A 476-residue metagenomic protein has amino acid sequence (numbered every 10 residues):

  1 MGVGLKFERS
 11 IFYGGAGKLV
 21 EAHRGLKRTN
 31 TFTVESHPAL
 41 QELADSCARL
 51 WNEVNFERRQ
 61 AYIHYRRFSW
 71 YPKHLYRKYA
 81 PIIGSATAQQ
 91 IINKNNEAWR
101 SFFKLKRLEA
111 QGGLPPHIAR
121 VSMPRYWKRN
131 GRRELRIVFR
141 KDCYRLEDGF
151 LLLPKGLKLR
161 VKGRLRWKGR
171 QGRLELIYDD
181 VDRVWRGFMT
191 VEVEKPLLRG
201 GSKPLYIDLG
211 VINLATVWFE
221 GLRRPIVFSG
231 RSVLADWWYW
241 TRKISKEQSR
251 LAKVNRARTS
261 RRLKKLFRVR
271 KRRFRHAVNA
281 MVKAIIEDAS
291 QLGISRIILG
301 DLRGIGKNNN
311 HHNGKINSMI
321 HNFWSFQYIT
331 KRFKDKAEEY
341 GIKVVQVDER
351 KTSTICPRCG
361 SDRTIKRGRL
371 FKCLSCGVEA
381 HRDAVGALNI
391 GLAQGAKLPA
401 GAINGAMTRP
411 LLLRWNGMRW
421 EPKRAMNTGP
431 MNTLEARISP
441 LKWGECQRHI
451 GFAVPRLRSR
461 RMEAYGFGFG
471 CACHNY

Functional and structural regions predicted by a protein language model:
M1-Q90, V454, N475: Gly/serine-rich nucleotide phosphate-binding loop at the start of the catalytic core of nucleotide/ADP-ribose-handling
G4, R24, P38, R183-Y476: Positively charged, helix-rich recognition surfaces that bind polyanionic ligands
K27-T29, R173, K203-P204: Well-ordered beta-strand positions in beta-sheet-rich domains
W51, N55-R58, W99-K106, N213 (+1 more regions): A generic secondary-structure signal for well-formed alpha-helical elements
V54, Q90-F102, A384-Q394: Stable alpha-helical structural segments in soluble proteins, enriched in small hydrophobic residues
F56, Q60, R66, K106-H117 (+3 more regions): Short coil/turn segments at secondary-structure boundaries
R67-D179, M319, F323: Acidic carboxylate diad motif detector
